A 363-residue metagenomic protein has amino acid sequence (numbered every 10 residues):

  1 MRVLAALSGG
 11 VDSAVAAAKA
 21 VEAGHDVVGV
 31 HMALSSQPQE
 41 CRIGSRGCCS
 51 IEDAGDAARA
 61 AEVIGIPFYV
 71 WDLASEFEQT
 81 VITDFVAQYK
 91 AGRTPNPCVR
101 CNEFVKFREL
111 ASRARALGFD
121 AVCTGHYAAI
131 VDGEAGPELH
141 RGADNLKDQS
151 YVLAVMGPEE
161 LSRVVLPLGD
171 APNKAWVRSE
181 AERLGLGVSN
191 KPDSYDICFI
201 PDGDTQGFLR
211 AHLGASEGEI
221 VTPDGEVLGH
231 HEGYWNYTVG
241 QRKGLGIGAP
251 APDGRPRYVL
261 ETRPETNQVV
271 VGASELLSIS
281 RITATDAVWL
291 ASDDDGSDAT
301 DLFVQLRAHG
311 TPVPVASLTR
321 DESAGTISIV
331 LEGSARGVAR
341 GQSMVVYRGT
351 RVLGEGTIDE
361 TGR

Functional and structural regions predicted by a protein language model:
M1-V155, K174-W176, E182, V259: ATP-dependent adenylation/nucleotidyltransferase module used to activate substrates
V11, C123-I130, A135-R363: AMP-forming adenylation/ATP pyrophosphatase catalytic core
